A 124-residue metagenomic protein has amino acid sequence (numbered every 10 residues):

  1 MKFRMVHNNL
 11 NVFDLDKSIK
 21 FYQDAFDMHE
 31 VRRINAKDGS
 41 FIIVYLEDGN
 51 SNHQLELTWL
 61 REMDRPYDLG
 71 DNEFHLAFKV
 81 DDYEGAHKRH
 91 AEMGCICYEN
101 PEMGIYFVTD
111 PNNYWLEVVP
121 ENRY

Functional and structural regions predicted by a protein language model:
M1, I34, H87-Y124: Vicinal oxygen chelate
K2, N9-N52, F107: Core segments of cupin and vicinal oxygen chelate
M5-H7, D71-H75: Eukaryotic phosphotyrosine signaling hubs
D14-L15, D81-E84: Helix N-cap motif at beta-to-alpha junctions
F21, E84-R89: Short amphipathic alpha-helices within nucleic acid-binding modules
G49-H53, E62-D64, Y83-E84: Short, charged/polar surface micro-motifs in flexible loops or helix N-caps
